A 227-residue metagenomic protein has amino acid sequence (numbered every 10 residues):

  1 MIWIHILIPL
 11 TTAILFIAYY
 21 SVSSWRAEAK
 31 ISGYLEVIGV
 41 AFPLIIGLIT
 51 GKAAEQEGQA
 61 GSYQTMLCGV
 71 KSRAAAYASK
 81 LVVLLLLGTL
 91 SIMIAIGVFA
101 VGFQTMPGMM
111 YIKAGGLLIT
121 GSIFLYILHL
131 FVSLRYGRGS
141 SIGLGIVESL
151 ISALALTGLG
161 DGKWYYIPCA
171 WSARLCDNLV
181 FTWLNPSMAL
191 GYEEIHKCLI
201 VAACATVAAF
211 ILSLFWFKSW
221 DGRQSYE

Functional and structural regions predicted by a protein language model:
M1-L7, G222-Y226: Aromatic- and glycine-rich beta-strand/loop motifs that create alpha-glucan
W3-I4, A75, K80, S140-S141 (+1 more regions): Residue-level recognition of membrane-helix boundary sites in multi-pass small-molecule transporters
L7-T12, A209: N-terminal signal-anchor transmembrane alpha helix
L10-I45, T50, S79-S140, I146 (+3 more regions): Secretory targeting signals
V22-W25, E148-Q224: Terminal transmembrane helical anchor/hairpin motif
G51, A60-Q64, A95, H129 (+1 more regions): Interfacial helix-capping/hinge residues at the ends of transmembrane alpha-helices
G51-L85: Helix-loop-helix units of permease transmembrane domains in multi-pass membrane transporters, especially ABC
